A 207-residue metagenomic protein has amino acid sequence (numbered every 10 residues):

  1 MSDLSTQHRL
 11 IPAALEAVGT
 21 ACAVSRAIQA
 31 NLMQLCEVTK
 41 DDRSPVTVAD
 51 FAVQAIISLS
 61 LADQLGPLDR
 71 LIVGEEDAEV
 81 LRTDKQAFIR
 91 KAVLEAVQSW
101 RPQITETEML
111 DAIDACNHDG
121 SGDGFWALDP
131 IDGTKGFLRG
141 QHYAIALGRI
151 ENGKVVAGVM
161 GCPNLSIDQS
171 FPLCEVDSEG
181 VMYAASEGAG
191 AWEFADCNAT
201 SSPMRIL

Functional and structural regions predicted by a protein language model:
M1-I131: N-terminal subdomain of lithium-sensitive/metallo-dependent phosphomonoesterases centered on the IMPase/IPPase/PAP
L138-Q141: Short glycine/proline-enriched turns and hinge-like loops at secondary-structure junctions
A144-L207: Acidic beta-strand-loop-alpha-helix segment within the catalytic core of divalent metal-dependent phosphate-processing
